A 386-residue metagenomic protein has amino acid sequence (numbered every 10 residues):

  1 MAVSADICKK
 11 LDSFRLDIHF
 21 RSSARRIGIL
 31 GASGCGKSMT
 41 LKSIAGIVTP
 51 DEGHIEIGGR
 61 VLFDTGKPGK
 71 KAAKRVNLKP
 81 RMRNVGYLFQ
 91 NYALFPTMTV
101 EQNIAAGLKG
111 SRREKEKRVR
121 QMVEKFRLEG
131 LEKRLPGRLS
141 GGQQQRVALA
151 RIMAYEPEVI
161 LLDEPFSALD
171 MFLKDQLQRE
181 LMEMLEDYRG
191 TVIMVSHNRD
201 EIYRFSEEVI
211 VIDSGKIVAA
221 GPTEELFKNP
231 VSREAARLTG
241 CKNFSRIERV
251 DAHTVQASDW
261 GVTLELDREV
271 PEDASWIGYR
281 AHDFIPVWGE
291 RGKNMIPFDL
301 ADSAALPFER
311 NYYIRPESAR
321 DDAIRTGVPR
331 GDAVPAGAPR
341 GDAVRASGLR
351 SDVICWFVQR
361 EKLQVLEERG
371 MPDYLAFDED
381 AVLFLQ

Functional and structural regions predicted by a protein language model:
A2-V3: Extreme N-terminal starter segment of soluble prokaryotic enzymes
D6-A32, S38-K42, G46-T49, I55 (+3 more regions): Non-catalytic connector elements of ABC transporters
I47, M82-V85, Q90-T97, N198: Catalytic "switch" loops of ABC-type ATPases
V48-T49, E56, A93, K109 (+1 more regions): A position-specific signal in ABC ATPase nucleotide-binding domains
G53-G66, K70-K71: Conserved ABC transporter NBD signature motif
G66-K67, V76-K79: ABC transporter nucleotide-binding domains
N84, T99-E234: ABC ATPase nucleotide-binding domains
K228-D251, G278: C-terminal boundary and immediately downstream tail of ABC-type ATPase nucleotide-binding domains
